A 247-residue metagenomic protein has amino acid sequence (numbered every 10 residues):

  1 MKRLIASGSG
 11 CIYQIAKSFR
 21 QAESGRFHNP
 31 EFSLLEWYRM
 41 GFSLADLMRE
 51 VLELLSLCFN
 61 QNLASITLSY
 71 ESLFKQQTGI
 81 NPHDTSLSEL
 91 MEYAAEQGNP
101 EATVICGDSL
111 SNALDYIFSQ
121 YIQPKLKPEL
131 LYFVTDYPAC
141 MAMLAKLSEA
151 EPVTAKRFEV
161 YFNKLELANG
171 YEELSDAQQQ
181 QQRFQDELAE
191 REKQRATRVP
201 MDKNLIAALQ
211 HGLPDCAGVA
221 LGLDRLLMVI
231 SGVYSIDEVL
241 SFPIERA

Functional and structural regions predicted by a protein language model:
M1-S7, C11-M40, R49, P82-A247: A translation/RNA-centric and nucleic-acid-associated enzymatic feature enriched in Class II aminoacyl-tRNA synthetases
M48-C58: Short amphipathic C-terminal alpha-helix that caps PH/PH-like domains
C58-N62, R191: Solvent-exposed amphipathic alpha-helical surface segments
N62-T67, R195-R198: Flexible, glycine/charged-enriched surface loops at secondary-structure junctions
A64-P82: Short, conserved secondary-structure transition motifs
